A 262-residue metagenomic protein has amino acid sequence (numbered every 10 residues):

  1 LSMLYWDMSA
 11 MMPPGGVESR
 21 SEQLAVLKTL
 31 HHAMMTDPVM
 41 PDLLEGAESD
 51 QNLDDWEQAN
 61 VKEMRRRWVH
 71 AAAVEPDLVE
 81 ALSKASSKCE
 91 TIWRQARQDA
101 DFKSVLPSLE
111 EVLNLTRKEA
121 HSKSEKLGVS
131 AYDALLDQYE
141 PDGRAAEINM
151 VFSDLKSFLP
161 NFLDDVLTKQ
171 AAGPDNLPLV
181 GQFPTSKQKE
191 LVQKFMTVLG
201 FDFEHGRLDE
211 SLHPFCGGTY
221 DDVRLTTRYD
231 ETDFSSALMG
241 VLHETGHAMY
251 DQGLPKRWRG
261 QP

Functional and structural regions predicted by a protein language model:
L1-G143: A well-structured
M3-S9, R207-T226, H247-P262: Conserved catalytic-core motifs characterized by acidic clusters
P13, V17, E45, S49-L53 (+4 more regions): Charge-rich, low-complexity amphipathic helices in intrinsically disordered tails/linkers adjacent to domains
E22, L44, F152, M196 (+2 more regions): General N-terminal targeting signals
L53-R67, P160-L163, R224-T232, K256-P262: A short, terminal or domain-edge coil/loop segment
K84-S236: Contiguous, non-catalytic segments that form substrate-binding/exosite surfaces or channel walls
S124, F234-R259: Active-site recognition of the HExxH zinc-binding catalytic motif
